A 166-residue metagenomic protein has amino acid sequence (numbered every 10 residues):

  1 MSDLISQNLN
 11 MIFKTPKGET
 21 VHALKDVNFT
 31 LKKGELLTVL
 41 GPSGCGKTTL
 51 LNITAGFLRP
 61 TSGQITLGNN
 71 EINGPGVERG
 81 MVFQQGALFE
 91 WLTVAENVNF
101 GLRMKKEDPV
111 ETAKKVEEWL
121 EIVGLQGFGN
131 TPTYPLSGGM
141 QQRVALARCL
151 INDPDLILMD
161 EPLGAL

Functional and structural regions predicted by a protein language model:
L40-P42: The feature captures the beta-strand-to-loop junction immediately N-terminal to the Walker
A55: Helix-to-loop junction immediately C-terminal to a conserved catalytic motif
G63-G74: Conserved ABC transporter NBD signature motif
L92-N99: Short coil-to-helix segment of the ABC ATPase nucleotide-binding domain corresponding to the Q-loop/switch region
N99, V110-F128: Conserved ABC ATPase "signature" region
T131-Y134, N152: Conserved signature/switch motifs of ABC ATPase nucleotide-binding domains
L146: Hydrophobic anchor residue at the start of the ABC signature
I157-D160: Catalytic Walker B motif of ABC-type/P-loop ATPase nucleotide-binding domains
